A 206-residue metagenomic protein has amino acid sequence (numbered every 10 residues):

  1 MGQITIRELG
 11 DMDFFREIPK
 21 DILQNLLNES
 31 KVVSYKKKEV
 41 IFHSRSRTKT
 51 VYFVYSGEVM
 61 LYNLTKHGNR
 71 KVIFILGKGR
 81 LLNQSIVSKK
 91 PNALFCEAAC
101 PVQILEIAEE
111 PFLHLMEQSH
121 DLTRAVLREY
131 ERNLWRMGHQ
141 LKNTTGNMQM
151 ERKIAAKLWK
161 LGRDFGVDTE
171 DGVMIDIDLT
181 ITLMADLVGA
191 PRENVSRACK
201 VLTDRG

Functional and structural regions predicted by a protein language model:
M1-K37, R80-L82, I86-V87: Cyclic nucleotide-binding regulatory module and flanking cytosolic helices
Q24-N25, I41-R45: Short loop/turn motifs at secondary-structure junctions and domain boundaries
V32-V33, F42, K49-Y55, V72-F74 (+1 more regions): His/acidic/aromatic-lined binding-pocket segments of jelly-roll/cupin-type domains and related regulatory beta-sandwich
K38, K49-Y62, G77-G79: Glycine- and acidic-residue-biased ligand/ion/polar-headgroup-sensing regions
V72-W135: Cyclic-nucleotide recognition modules
L94, L113-E117, R136-N147, V167-T169: Short helix-to-loop capping/linker segments positioned immediately adjacent to catalytic or ligand/cofactor-binding
G146, M150-K153, K157, T180: N-terminal positioning helix adjacent to the helix-turn-helix/winged-helix DNA-binding module
L161-G206: Phosphate-/nucleic-acid-contacting segments
